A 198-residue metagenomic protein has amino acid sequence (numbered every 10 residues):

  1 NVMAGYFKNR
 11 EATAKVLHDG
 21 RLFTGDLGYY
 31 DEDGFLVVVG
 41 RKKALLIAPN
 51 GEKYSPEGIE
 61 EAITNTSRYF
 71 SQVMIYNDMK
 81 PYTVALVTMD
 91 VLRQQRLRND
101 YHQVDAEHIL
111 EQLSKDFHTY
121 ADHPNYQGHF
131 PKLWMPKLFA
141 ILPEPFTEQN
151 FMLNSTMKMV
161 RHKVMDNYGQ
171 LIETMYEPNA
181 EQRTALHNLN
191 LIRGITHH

Functional and structural regions predicted by a protein language model:
N1-A48: Conserved ATP-binding/catalytic segment of the ANL
L27, E32, S67-V91, N125-H129: C-terminal boundary motif of the adenylate-forming
K53, T66-Q72, R93-L142: Conserved C-terminal helical docking segment of ANL/AMP-forming enzymes that engages the acyl-acceptor during
E57-N65: Short amphipathic alpha-helix segments
Q72-M74, P81, Y120-H198: Conserved C-terminal "lid"/linker of ANL adenylate-forming enzymes
